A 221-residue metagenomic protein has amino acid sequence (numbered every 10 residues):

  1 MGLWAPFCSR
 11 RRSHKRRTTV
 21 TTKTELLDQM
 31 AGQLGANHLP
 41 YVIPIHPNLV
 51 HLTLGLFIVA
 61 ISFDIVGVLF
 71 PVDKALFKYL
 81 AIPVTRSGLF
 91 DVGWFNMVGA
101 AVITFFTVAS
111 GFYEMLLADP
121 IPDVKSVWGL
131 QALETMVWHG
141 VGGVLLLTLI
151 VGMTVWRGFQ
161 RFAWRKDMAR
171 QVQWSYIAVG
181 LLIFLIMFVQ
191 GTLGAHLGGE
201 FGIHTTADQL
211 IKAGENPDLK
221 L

Functional and structural regions predicted by a protein language model:
F7, R11, R17, T21-L221: Polytopic transmembrane helical bundles with strong interfacial aromatic enrichment
